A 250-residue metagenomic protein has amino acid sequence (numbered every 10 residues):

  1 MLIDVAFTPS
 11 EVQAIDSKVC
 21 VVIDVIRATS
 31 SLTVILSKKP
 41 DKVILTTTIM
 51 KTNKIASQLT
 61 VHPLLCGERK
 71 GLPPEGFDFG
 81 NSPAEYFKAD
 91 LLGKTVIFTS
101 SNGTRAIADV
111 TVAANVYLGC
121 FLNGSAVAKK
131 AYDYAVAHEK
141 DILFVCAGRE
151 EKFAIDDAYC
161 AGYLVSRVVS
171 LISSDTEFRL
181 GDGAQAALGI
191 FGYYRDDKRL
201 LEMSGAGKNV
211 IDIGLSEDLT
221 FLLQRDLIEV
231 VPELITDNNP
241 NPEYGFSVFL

Functional and structural regions predicted by a protein language model:
I3-D4, K18-V21, D41-I44, H62-L65 (+5 more regions): Structural motif
D4-E11, A28-P40, M50-V96, T104: Residues that scaffold, gate, or flank divalent-cation-dependent active/transport sites
E11-I15, L36, A56-Q58, F87-L91 (+4 more regions): Solvent-exposed alpha-helices and their adjacent loops that cap or buttress functional pockets in soluble metabolic
D78-R105, D109-N115, K129, I155-L250: Long, charged alpha-helical interface segments
S100-N102, C120-F121, F144-G148: Short, structured patches in soluble enzyme cores that scaffold and shape functional sites
C120-A135, E139, R149: Catalytic cores of nucleophile-dependent amide-cleaving enzymes
A147-D157: Phosphate/ribose-phosphate-bearing ligand recognition and processing surfaces, centered on ADP-ribose/NAD(+/P+) systems
